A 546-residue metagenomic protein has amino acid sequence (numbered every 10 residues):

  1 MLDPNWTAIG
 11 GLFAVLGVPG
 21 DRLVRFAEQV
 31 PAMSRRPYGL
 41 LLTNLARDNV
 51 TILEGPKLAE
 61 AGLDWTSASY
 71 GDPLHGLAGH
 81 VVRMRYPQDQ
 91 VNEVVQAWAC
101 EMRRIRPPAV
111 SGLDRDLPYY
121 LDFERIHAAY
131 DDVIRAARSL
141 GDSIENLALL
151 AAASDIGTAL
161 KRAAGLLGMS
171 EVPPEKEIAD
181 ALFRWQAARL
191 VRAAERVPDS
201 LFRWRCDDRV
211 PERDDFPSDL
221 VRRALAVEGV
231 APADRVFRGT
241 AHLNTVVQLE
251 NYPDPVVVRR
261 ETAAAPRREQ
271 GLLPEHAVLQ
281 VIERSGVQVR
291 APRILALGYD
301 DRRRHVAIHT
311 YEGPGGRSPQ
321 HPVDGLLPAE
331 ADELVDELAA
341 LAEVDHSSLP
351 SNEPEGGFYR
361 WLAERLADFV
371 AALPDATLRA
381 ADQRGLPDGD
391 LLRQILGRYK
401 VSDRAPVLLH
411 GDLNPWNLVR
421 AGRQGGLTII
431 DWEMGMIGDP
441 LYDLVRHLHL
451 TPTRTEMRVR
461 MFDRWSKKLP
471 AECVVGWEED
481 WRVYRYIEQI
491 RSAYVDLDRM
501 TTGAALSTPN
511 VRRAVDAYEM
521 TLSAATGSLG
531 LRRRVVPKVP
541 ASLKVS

Functional and structural regions predicted by a protein language model:
M1, L12, P19-M33, Q280-V289 (+3 more regions): Conserved kinase catalytic-core helix
M1-V30, L167, R184-D199, E353-Y399 (+1 more regions): Active-site catalytic-loop/activation-segment of kinase and kinase-like phosphoryl-transfer enzymes
A27-H75, F237-Q248, V257-V258, I395-Y442: Active-site acidic catalytic loop and adjacent metal/ATP-binding pocket of ATP-dependent phosphoryl transfer enzymes
L74-P108, R125-I144, L441-V474, E488-L506: Active-site activation/catalytic loop segments of kinase-like enzymes and analogous catalytic loops in related
D131-P211, V495-S546: ATP/Mg2+ or Mg2+-diphosphate-binding catalytic cores that bind nucleotide phosphates or diphosphates via glycine-rich
T240-L273, Q280, P319-V323: ATP-binding glycine-rich loop module of kinase domains
R293-R304: Short beta-strand micro-motifs within the conserved protein kinase catalytic domain, predominantly in the N-lobe
R302-G316: Conserved short submotifs of the Hanks-type protein kinase catalytic core that shape the nucleotide-binding pocket
